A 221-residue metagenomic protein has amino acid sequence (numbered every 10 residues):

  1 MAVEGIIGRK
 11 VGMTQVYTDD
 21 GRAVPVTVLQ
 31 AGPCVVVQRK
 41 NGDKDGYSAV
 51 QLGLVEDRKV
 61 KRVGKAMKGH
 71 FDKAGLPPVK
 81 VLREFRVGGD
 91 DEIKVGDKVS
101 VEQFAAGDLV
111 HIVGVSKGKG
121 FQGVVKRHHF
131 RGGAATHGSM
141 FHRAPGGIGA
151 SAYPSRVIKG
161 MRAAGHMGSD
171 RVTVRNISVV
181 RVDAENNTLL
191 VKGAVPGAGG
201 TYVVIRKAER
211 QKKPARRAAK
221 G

Functional and structural regions predicted by a protein language model:
M1-G221: Extended basic (Lys/Arg/His-rich) segments that typically form rRNA-contacting surfaces in ribosomal proteins
